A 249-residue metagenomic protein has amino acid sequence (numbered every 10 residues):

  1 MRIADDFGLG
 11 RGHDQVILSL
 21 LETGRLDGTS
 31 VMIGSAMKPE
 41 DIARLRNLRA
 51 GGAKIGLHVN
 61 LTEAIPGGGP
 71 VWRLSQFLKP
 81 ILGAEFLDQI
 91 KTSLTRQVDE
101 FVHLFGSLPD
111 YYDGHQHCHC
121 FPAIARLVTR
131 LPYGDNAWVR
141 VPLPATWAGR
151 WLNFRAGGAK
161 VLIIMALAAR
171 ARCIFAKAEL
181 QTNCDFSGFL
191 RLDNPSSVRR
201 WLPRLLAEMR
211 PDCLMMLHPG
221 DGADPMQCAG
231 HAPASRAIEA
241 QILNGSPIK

Functional and structural regions predicted by a protein language model:
M1, R11-Y111, F121-K249: Terminal accessory/targeting
D6: His/Cys-centered metal/cofactor-coordination and adjacent catalytic loops
H115-H119: Short, internal active-site loops enriched in acidic
